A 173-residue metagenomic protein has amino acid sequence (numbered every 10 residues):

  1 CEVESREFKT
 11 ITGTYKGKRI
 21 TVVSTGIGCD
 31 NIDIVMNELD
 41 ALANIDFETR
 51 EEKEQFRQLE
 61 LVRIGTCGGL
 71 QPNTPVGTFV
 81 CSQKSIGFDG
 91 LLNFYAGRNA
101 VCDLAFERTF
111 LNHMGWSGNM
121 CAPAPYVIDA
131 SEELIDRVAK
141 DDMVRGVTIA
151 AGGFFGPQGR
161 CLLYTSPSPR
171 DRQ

Functional and structural regions predicted by a protein language model:
C1-P123: Metabolite-binding pocket within alpha/beta catalytic cores that recognizes anionic/polar moieties
S24, R63, V147-A150, T165: Structural signal for conserved beta-strand scaffold positions within catalytic alpha/beta enzyme cores
N44-E48, K140-V144, R172: Structural alpha-beta junctions
L92-L163: Metal-dependent peptidase/peptidase-like ectodomains
Y164-Q173: Conserved small/polar residues in nucleotide/adenosyl-binding loops
